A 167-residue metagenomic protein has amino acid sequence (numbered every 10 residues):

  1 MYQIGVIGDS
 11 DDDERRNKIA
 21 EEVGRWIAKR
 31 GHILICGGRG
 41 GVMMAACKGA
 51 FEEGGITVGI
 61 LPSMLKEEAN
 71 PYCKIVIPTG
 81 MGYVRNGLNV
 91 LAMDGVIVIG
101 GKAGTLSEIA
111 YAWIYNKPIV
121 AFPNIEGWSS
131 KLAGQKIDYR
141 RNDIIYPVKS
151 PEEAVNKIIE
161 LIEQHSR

Functional and structural regions predicted by a protein language model:
M1-D13, V23-R30: Generic N-terminal amphipathic, Lys/Arg-enriched alpha-helix
Y2, V6-D11, G82-E152: C-terminal binding/interaction regions
E21-R25, G40-A110, P123-I125: Acidic/glycine-enriched connector segments
I33-G40: A short beta-strand-loop structural module common to alpha/beta enzyme folds
A45-A46, K131, K157: Phosphate- and divalent-cation-binding pockets in alpha/beta enzyme and binding domains that engage nucleotide-derived
I158-R167: Short, hydrophobic alpha-helical segments
